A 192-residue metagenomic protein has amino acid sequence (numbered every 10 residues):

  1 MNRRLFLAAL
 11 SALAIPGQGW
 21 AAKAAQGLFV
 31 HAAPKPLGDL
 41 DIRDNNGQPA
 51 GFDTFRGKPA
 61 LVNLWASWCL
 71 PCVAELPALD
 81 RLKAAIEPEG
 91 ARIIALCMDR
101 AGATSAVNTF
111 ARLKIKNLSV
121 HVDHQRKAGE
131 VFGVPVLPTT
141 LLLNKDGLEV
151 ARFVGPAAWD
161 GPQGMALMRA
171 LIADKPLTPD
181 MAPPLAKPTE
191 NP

Functional and structural regions predicted by a protein language model:
L5-A21: N-terminal export signals
A21, G57-K58, A157-W159: A short acidic/small-residue loop/turn micro-motif
A22-F52: N-terminal "domain-start" segment that seeds a small globular fold
L37-G38, A60, L137-T139: Short loop/turn microsegments at loop-to-beta-strand junctions
D53-L70: Short active-site neighborhood of thiol/selenol oxidoreductases, capturing the structured segment around
A74-L113, H124-E130: Structural microenvironment flanking redox-active thiols in thiol-disulfide oxidoreductases
R112-K116, D123-L167: Thiol/disulfide oxidoreductase modules built on the thioredoxin-like
D174-P192: Non-globular targeting/processing and membrane-anchoring segments
